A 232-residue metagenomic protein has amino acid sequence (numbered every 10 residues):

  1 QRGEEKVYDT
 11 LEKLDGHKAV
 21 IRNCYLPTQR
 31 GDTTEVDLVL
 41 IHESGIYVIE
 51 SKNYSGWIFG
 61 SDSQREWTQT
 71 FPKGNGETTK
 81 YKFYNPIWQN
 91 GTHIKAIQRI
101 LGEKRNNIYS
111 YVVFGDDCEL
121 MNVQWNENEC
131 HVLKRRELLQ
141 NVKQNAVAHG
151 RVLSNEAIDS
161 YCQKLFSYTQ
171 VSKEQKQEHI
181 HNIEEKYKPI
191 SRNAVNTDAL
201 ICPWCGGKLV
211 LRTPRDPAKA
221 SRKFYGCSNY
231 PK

Functional and structural regions predicted by a protein language model:
Q1-T34, I41-I46, F71-K223, S228: Surface-exposed interaction regions that form or flank ligand-binding interfaces
I41-Q69: Active-site beta-strand-loop-beta-strand hairpin of nuclease catalytic cores that positions key catalytic residues
